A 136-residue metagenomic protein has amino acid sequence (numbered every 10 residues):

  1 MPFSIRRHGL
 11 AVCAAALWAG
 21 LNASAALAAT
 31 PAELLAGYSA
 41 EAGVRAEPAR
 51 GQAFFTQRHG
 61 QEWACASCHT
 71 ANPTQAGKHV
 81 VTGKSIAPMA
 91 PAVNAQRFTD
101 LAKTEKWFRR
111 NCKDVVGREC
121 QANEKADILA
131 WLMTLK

Functional and structural regions predicted by a protein language model:
P2-C13: Bacterial N-terminal signal peptides that target proteins for export
L17-A26: C-terminal segment of classical bacterial N-terminal signal peptides
A29-H59: Electrostatic cytochrome c docking/interface patches
G60-N72, I128: The canonical Cys-X-X-Cys-His
G77-K84: Short cysteine/histidine-rich zinc-coordinating motifs and their immediately flanking basic loops
I86-A102: Short microdomains enriched in Cys/His and/or Lys/Arg
E105-K136: C-terminal capping alpha-helices of c-type cytochrome domains
